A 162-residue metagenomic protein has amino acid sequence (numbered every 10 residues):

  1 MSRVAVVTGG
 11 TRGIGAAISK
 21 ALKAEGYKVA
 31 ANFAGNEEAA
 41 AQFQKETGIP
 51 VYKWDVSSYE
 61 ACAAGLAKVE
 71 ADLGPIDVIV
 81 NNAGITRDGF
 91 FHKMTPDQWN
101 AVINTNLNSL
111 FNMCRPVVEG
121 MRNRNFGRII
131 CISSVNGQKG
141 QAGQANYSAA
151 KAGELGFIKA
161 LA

Functional and structural regions predicted by a protein language model:
T11-R12: Conserved glycine-rich cofactor-binding loop
E25-A41: Conserved glycine-rich Rossmann-like NAD(P)H-binding loop of the short-chain dehydrogenase/reductase
W54-G65, P96: The beta1-alpha1 cofactor-binding region of Rossmann-like NAD(H)/NADP(H)-dependent oxidoreductases
F90-F91, Q98-I103: Substrate-binding pocket helix/loop in short-chain dehydrogenase/reductase
H92, K139-A145: Active-site loop immediately N-terminal to the catalytic Tyr-X3-Lys motif of short-chain dehydrogenase/reductase
C114, A150, I158: Active-site helix of classical SDR
S134: Residue(s) in the substrate-gating loop at a strand-loop-helix junction that position the organic substrate next
